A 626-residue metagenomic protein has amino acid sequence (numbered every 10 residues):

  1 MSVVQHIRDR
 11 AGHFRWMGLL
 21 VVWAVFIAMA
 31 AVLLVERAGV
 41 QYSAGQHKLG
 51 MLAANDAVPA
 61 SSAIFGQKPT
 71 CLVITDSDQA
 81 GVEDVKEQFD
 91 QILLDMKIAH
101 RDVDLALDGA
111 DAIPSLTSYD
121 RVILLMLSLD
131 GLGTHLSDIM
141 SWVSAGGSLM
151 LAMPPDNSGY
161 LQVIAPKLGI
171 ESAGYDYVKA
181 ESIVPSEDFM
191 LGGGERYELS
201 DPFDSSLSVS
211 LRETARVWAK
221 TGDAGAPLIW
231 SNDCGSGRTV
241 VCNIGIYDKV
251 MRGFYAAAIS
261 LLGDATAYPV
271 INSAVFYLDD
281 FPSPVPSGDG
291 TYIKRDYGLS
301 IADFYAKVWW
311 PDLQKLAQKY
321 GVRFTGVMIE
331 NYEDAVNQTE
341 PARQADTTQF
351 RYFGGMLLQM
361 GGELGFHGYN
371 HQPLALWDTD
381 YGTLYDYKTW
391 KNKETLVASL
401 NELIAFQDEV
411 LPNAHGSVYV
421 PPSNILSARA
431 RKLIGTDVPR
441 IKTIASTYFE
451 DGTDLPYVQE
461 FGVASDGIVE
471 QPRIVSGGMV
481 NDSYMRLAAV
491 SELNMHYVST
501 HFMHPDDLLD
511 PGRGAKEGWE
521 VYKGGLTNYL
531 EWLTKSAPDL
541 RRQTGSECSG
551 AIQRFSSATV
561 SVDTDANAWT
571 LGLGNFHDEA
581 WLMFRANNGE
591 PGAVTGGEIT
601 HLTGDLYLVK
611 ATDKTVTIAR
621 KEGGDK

Functional and structural regions predicted by a protein language model:
F65-C71, S148, D204-S273: A glycine-centered loop/beta-turn motif at secondary-structure junctions
P69-S77, S144-A145, A152-L168, Q318-R429 (+2 more regions): Metal-dependent polysaccharide deacetylase catalytic core of the NodB/CE4 family, i.e., the active-site-bearing domain
A80-S158, K307: Helical hinge/lid and interdomain linker segments adjacent to catalytic or ligand-binding clefts that mediate domain
L129-R196: A glycine-rich, often tryptophan-bearing local segment used as a flexible ligand/cofactor-contacting loop or short
G133, L602-K626: C-terminal beta-strand-rich structural cap/linker in extracellular carbohydrate-active enzymes
N243-I246, A265-V285, A317, D408-V410 (+5 more regions): Catalytic grooves of carbohydrate-active enzymes
Y247-F254, L261-M356, M360, P421: Active-site beta->alpha N-cap acidic-glycine motif
S546-N588: Surface beta-strand/loop "capping" patches
